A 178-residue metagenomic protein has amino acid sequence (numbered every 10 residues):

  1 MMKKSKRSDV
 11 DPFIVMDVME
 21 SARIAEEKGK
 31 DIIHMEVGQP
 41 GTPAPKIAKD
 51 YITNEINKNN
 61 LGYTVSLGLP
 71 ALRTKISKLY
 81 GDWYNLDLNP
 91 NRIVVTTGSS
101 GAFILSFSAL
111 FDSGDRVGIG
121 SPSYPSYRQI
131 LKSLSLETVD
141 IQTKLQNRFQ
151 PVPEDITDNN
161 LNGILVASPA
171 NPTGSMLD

Functional and structural regions predicted by a protein language model:
K4, S8-G98, L105: N-terminal small-domain helix-loop-helix segment of the aminotransferase-like
P40, S100, Y124, S168-P172: Short glycine-rich anion-binding loops that position phosphate/pyrophosphate groups of nucleotides and phosphorylated
P43-P45, F103, Y127-R128, T173-G174: Glycine/Thr-rich phosphate-binding loops of Rossmann-like dinucleotide-binding domains
A109-L131: Conserved PLP-anchoring active-site segment centered on the Schiff-base-forming lysine
K132-T138: A short helix-loop-beta submotif of the ANL/AMP-binding
T143-D178: Active-site phosphate-binding strand-loop segment of PLP-dependent enzymes
